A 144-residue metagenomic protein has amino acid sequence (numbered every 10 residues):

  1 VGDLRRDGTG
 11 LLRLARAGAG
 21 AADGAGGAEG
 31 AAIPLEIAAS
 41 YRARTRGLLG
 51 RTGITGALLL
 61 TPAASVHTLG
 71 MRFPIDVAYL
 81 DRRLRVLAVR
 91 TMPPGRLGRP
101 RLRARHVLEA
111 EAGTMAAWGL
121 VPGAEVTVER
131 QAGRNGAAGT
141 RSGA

Functional and structural regions predicted by a protein language model:
V1-A144: Compact, glycine-rich, soluble single-domain proteins
